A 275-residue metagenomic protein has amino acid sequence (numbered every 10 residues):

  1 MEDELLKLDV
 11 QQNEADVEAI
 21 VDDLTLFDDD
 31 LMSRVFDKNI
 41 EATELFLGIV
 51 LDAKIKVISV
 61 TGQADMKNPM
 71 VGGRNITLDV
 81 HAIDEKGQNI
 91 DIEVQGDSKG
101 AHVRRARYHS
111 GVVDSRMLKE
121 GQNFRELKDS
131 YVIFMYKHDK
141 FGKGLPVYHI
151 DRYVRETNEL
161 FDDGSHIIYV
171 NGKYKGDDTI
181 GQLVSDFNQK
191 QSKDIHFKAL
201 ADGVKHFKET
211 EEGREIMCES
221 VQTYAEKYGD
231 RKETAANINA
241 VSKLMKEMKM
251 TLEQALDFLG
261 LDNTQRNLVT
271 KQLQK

Functional and structural regions predicted by a protein language model:
M1-D163: Accessory alpha/beta interaction modules
E2-D22, I83-E85, I90-Q95, G181-K275: Short, charged alpha-helical interaction segments and adjacent helix-coil junctions
G144-P146, T179-L183: Short conserved micro-motifs at the rims of enzyme active sites and ligand-binding pockets
